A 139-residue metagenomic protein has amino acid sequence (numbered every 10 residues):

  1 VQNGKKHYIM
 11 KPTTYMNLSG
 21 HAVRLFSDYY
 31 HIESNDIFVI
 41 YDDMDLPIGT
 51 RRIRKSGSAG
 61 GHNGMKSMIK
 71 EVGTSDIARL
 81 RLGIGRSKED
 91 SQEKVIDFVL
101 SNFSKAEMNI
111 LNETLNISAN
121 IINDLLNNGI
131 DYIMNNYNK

Functional and structural regions predicted by a protein language model:
V1-K55, K66, K70-L80, K88-K94 (+1 more regions): Nucleotide and nucleotide-moiety/phosphate-recognizing core
R52-S58, F98-S101: Short glycine-enriched, charge-decorated loop/helix-capping segments at active-site entrances that position
G61-G64: Hydrophobic alpha-helical segments within soluble ligand-binding/sensing domains
G85: Active-site-proximal substrate-binding core of FAD-dependent oxidoreductases
V99-E113: Metal-dependent nuclease catalytic regions and adjoining charged, substrate-binding loops involved in nucleic-acid end
